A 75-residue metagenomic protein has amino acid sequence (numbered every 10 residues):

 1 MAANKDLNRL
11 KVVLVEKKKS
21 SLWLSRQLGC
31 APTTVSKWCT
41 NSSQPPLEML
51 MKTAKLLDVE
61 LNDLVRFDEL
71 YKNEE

Functional and structural regions predicted by a protein language model:
A2, V12, K18, K37 (+1 more regions): Short, charged recognition helix plus adjacent turn of helix-turn-helix-like nucleic-acid-binding domains
N8-Q27: Short basic helix-loop element that most often maps to the first helix and adjoining turn of HTH DNA-binding modules
L22, T33, N62: Key DNA-contact positions within bacterial/archaeal DNA-binding proteins
R26, K37, K55: Alpha-helical residues within the helix-turn-helix
C30-Q44: Recognition helix of helix-turn-helix/homeodomain-like DNA-binding domains that insert into the DNA major groove
N41, K52, L70: Alpha-helical DNA-recognition elements
E48-D63: DNA major-groove recognition helix of helix-turn-helix/homeodomain DNA-binding modules
